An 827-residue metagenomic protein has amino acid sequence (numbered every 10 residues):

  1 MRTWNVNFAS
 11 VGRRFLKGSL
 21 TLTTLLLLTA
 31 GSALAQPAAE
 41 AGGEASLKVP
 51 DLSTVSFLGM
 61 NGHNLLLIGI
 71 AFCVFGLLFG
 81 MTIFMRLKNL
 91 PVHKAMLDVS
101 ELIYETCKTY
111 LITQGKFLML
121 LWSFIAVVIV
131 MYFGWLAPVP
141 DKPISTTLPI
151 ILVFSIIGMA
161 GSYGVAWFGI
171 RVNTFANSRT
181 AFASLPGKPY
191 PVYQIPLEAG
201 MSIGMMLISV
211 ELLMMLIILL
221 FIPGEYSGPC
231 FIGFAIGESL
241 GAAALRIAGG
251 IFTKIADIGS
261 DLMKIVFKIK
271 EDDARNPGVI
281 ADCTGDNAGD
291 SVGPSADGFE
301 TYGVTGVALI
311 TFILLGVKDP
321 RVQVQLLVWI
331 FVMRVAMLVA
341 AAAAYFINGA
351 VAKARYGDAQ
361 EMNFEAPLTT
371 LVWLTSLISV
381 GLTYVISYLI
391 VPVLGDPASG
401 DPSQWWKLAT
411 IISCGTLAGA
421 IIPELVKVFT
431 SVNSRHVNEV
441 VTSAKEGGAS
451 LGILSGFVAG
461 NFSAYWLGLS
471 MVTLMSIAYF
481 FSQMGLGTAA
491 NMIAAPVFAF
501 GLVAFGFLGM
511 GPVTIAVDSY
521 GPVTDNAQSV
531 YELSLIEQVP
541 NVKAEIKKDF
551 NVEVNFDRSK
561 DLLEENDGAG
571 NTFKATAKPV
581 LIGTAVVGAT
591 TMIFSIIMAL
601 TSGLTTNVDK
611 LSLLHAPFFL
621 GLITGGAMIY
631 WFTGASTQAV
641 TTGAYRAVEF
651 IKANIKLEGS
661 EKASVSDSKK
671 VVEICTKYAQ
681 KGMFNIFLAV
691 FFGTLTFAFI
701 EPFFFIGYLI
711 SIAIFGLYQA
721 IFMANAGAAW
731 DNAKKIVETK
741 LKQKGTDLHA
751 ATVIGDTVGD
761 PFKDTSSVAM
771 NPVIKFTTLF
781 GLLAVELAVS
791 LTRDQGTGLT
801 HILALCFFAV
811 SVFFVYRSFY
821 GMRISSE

Functional and structural regions predicted by a protein language model:
M1-F8: Short, Lys/Arg-rich, polar N-terminal cytosolic tail immediately upstream of the first transmembrane signal-anchor
S10-L26, A30-E827: Hydrophobic packing and interface segments
